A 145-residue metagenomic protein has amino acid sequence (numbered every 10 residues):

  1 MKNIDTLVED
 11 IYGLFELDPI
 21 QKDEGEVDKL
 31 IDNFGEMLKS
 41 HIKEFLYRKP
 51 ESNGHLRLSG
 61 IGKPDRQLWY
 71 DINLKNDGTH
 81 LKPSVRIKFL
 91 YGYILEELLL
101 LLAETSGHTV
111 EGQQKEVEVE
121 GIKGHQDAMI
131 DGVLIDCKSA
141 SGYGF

Functional and structural regions predicted by a protein language model:
M1-L134, A140-F145: Metal-dependent nuclease catalytic cores that hydrolyze phosphodiester bonds in DNA/RNA, characterized by
